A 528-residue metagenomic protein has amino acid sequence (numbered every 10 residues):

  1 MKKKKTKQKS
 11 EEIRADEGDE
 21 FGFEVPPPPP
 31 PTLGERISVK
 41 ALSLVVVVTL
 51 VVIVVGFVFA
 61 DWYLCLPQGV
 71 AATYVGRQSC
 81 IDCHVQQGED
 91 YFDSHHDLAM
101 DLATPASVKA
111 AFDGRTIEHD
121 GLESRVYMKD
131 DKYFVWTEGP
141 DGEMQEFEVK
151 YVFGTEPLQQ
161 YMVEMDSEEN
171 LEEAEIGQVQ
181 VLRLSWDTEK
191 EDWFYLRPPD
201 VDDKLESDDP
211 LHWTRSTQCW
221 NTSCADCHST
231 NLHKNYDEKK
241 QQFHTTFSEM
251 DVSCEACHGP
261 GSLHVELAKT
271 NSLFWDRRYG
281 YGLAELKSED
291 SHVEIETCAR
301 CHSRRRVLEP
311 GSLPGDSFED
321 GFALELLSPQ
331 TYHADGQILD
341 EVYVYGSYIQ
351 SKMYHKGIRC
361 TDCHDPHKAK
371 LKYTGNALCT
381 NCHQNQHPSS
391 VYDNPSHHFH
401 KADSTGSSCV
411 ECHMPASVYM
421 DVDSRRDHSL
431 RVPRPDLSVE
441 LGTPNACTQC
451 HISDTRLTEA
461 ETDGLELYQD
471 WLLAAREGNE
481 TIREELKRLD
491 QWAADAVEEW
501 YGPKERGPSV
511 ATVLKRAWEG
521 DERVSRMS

Functional and structural regions predicted by a protein language model:
M1-T32: N-terminal intrinsically disordered, acidic low-complexity segments at the extreme N-terminus
T32-L44: Short, low-complexity patches enriched in S/T/P/G
L44-F59: Hydrophobic membrane-insertion alpha-helices, especially the h-region of bacterial N-terminal signal peptides
F59-G76: Ser/Thr/Pro/Gly-rich low-complexity linker/stalk segments immediately outside membranes or between
W62-L64, Q86-G154, L158-S167, V181-R183 (+3 more regions): Primarily the internal scaffold of c-type cytochrome electron-transfer domains, especially repeated/multiheme c-type
C80-H84: N-terminal amphipathic, basic-rich helices that act as targeting or association modules
T214-T217, K240: Flexible coil/turn and secondary-structure edge motifs
C219-S229: Function-dense linear segments that define catalytic or interfacial modules in macromolecule-processing proteins
